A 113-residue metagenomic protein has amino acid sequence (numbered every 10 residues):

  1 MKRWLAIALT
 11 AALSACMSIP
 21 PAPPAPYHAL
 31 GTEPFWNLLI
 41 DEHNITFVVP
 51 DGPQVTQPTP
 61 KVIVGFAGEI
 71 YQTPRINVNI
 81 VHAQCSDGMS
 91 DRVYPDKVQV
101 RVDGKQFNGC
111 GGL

Functional and structural regions predicted by a protein language model:
M1-W4: Positively charged n-region of N-terminal signal peptides that target proteins for export
A6-A11: Sec-dependent N-terminal signal peptides
S14-A15: C-terminal motif of bacterial Sec signal peptides marking the signal peptidase cleavage site
P24-V81: Central antiparallel beta-sheet cores of small beta-barrel/beta-sandwich binding domains
S86-Q106: Short, exposed beta-strand-loop hairpins at the edges of beta-sheets in extracellular/periplasmic proteins
Q106-G112: Low-complexity, S/T/G/P-rich flexible repeat/linker segments used as non-globular hinges and stalks within
